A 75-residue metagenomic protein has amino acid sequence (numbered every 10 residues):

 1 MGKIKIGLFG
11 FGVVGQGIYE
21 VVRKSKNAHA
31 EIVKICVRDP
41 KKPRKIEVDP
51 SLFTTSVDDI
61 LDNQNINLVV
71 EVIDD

Functional and structural regions predicted by a protein language model:
G2-I4: Nucleotide donor/acceptor-binding cores
I6-L8: Hydrophobic Val/Ile/Leu positions in short beta-strands of Rossmann-like dinucleotide-binding domains
F11: Glycine-rich Rossmann-fold phosphate-binding loop(s) that bind the pyrophosphate of adenine dinucleotide cofactors
G15-Q16: N-terminal Rossmann-fold NAD(P) dinucleotide-binding loop
Y19, R23: Gly/Ala-rich phosphate-binding loop of Rossmann-like dinucleotide-binding domains, activating on the conserved
K24-I46: NAD(P)-binding Rossmann-fold cofactor-contacting core
P40-K41, S51-L52, D58-D75: Rossmann-like NAD(P)-binding element
